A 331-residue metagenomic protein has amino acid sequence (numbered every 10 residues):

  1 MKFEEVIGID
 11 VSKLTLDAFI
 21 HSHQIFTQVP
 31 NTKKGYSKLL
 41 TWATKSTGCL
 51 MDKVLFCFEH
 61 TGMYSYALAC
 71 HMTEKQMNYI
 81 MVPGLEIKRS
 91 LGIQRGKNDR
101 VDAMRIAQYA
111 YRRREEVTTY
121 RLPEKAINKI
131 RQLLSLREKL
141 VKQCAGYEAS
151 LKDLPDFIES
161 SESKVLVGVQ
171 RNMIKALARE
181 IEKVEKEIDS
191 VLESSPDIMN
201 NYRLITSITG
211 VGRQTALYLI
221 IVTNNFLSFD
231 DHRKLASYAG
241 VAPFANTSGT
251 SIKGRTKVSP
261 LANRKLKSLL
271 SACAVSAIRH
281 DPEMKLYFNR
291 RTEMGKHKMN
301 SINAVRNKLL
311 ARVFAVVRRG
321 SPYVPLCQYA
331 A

Functional and structural regions predicted by a protein language model:
M1-H21, I106: Gly/Thr-rich phosphate-binding beta-strand-loop-beta motif of the actin/hexokinase/Hsp70
K13, G62, E86: Short, glycine/acidic-enriched loop or turn micro-motifs at the edges of active sites
H23-L50, L55: Nucleic-acid-processing active sites and adjacent nucleic-acid-binding tracks, predominantly divalent metal-dependent
D52-Y64: Short glycine-rich phosphate-binding loop at a beta-alpha junction
Y79-L204: Long, charge-rich intrinsically disordered scaffolds of nucleic-acid metabolism proteins
T118-Q132, E159-E162, G254-K257, L286-N303: Short, solvent-exposed helix-loop connector elements
S207, R213, L217-K298: Phosphate-backbone recognition surface of nucleic-acid-processing proteins
T250-G254, F288-A331: Low-complexity, acidic/Ser/Thr- and charged residue-rich accessory regions of DNA metabolism proteins
